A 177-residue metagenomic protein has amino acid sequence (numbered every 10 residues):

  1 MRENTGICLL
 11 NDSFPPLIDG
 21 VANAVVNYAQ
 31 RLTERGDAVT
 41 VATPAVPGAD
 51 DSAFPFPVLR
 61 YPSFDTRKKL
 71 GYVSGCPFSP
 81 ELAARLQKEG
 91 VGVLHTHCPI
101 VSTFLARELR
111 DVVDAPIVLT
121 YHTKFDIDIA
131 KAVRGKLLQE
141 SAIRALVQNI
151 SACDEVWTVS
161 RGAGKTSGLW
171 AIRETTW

Functional and structural regions predicted by a protein language model:
M1-R60, Q87: N-terminal subdomain of nucleotide-sugar transferases
I7, V93, R110-D128, W157: Active-site proximal beta-strand in glycosyltransferases
V21-A24, P44, H97, V156-S160: Replace "coordinates the UDP/GDP/TDP-sugar" with "coordinates nucleotide-activated sugar donors
P47, V101, G162-G164: Alpha-helix capping/helix-boundary segments
D65-T96, V101-E108, V112, E140 (+1 more regions): An amphipathic, basic-hydrophobic alpha-helix
V112, Q139-E155, W170: Membrane-proximal helix-turn-helix segments that form the acceptor-binding/catalytic region of lipid-linked
P116-V118, D126-Q148: Nucleotide-sugar donor phosphate/pyrophosphate-binding loop at the beta->alpha transition of glycosyltransferases
G164-W177: Helix-loop-beta element that forms the nucleotide-linked donor phosphate-binding surface in glycosyltransferases
